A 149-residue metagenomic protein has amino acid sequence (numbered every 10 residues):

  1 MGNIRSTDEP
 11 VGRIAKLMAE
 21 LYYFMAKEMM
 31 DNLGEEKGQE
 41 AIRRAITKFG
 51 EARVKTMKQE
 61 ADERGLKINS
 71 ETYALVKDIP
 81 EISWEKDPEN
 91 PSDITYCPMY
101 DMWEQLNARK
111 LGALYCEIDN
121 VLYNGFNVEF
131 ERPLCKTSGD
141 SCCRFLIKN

Functional and structural regions predicted by a protein language model:
M1-N90, P98-I118, E129-C142: N-terminal accessory segment detector
F145: Conserved SAM-binding loop
